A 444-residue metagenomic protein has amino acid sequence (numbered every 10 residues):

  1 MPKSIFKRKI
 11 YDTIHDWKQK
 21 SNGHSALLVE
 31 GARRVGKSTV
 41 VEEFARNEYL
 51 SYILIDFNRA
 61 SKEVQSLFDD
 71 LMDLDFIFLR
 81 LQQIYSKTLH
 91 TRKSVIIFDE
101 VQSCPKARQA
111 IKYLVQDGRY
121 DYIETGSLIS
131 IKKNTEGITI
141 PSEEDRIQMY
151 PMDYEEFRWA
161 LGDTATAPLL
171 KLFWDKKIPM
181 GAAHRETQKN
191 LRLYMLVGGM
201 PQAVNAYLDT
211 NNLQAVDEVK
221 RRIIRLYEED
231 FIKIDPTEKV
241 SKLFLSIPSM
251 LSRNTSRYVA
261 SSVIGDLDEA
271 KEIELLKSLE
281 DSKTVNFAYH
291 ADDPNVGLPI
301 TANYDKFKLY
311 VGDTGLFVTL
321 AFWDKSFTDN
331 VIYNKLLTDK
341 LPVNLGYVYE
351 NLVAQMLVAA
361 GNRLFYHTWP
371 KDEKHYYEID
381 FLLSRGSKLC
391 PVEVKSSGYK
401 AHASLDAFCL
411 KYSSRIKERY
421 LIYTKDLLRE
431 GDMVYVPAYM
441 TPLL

Functional and structural regions predicted by a protein language model:
P2-K3, K18-Q19, S25, R34 (+3 more regions): A cross-kingdom feature that marks ATP-driven nucleic-acid transaction machinery
V29: Hydrophobic anchor at the beta1->P-loop junction of P-loop NTPases
K37: Conserved lysine of the Walker
R59-R92: Short glycine-rich substrate-engagement loop in P-loop NTPases that contacts/grips substrate
L89-K106: Conserved P-loop NTPase "ATPase switch" module shared by AAA+ and STAND
I97, D121-S127, Q148: Structural recognition of the conserved hydrophobic beta-strand(s) that form the central parallel beta-sheet of P-loop
Y113, S130-R146, R158-D163: Short regulatory helix/loop adjacent to the ATP-binding pocket of P-loop NTPases
G162-Y349, K374: Interdomain hinge/linker elements that couple catalytic modules in large macromolecular machines
